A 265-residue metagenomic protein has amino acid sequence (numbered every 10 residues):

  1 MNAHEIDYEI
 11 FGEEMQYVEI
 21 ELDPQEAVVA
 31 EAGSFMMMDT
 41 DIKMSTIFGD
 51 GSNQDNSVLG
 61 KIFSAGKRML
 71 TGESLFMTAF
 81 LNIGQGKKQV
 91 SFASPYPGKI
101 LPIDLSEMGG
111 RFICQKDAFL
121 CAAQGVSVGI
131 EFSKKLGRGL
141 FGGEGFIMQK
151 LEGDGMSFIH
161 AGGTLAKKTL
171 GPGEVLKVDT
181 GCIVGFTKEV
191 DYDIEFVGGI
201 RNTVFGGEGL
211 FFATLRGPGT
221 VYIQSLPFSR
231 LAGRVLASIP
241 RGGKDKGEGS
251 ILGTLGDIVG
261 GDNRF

Functional and structural regions predicted by a protein language model:
M1-F265: Composition-driven recognition of glycine/serine/threonine/acidic- and proline-rich low-complexity segments and repeats
